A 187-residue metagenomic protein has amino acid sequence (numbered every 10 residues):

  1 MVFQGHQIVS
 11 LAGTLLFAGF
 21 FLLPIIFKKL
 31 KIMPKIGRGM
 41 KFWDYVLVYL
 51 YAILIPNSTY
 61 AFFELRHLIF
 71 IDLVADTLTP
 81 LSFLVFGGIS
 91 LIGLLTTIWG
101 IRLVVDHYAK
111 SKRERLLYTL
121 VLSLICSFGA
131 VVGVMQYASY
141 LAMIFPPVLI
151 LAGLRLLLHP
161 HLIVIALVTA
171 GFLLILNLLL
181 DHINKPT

Functional and structural regions predicted by a protein language model:
V2-A12, P80-L84, P147-L173: Membrane-interface transmembrane-helix boundary segments in multi-pass integral membrane proteins
G13-I25, G87-R102, H161-L178: Hydrophobic cores of alpha-helical transmembrane segments in multi-pass inner/ER membrane proteins, independent
I26-K35, L103, L176-T187: Membrane-interface capping segments at transmembrane-helix boundaries
L30-Y45, D106-L116, P186: Membrane-interface helix-boundary motifs at transmembrane edges
G39-L81: A glycine-rich, hydrophobic loop/mini-helix early in the fold
V48-P56, T119-Q136: Hydrophobic alpha-helical membrane-insertion segments
S58-H67, F128-P147: C-terminal ends of transmembrane alpha-helices and the immediately adjacent extracellular/lumenal or cytosolic loop
F70-A75, Y140-R155: Membrane-interfacial helical/loop segments at transmembrane boundaries in membrane proteins
